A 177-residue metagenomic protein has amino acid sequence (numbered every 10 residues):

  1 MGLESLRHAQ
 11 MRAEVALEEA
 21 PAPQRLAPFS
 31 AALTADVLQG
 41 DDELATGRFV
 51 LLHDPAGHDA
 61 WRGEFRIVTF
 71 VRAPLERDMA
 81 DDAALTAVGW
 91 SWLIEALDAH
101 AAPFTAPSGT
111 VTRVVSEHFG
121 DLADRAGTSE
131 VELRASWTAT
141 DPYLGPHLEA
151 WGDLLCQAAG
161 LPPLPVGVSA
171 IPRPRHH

Functional and structural regions predicted by a protein language model:
M1-Q24: Short, extreme N-terminal leader segments that mark the start of a protein/domain
R12, P21, G40, E132-R134 (+2 more regions): Interaction-mediating elements
T34-R72: A glycine-rich, hydrophobic loop/mini-helix early in the fold
D42-E43, D78-D82, P142-H147: Short, conserved charged micro-motifs
R62-R77, G127-S136: Glycine-rich, often proline-containing surface loops adjacent to acidic residues and nearby aromatics that form
A83-D121: Short, internal acidic amphipathic alpha-helical interface segments that mediate docking to partner proteins
S108-T140: Amphipathic protein-protein interaction modules
R134-H177: Mixed-charge, glycine-accented linear interaction segment located at domain edges/termini
